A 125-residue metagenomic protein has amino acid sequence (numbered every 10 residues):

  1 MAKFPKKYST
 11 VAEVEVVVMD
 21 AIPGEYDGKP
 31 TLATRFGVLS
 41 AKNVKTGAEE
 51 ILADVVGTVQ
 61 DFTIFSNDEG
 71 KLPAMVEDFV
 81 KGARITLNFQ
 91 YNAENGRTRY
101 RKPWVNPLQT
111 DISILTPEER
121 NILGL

Functional and structural regions predicted by a protein language model:
M1-V56: OB-fold ssDNA-binding interfaces and closely related basic DNA-contact patches used across DNA replication/repair
A2-K6, E118-L125: Short acidic DE-rich linear segments
V17-M19, G37-L39, F65, N88-Q90 (+1 more regions): A structural detector for beta-sheet-dominated domains
V38, F79-V80, F89, V105: Extended low-polarity, hydrophobic cluster-rich segments
V59-F65: A short, exposed loop/beta-hairpin motif centered on an aromatic-Gly-Thr core
S66-L87: Short nucleic-acid-contacting surface segments enriched for D/E, G, S/T with interspersed K/R
Q90-N121: OB-fold/S1-family single-stranded nucleic acid-binding modules
